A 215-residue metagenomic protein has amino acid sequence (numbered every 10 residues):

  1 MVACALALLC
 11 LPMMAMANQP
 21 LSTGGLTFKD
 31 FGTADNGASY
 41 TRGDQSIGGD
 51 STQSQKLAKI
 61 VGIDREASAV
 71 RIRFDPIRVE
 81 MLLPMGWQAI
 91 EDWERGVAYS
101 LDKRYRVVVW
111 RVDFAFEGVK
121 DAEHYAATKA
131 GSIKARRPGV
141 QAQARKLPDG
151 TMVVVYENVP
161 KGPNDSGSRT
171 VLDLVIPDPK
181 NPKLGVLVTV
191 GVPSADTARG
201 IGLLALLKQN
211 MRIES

Functional and structural regions predicted by a protein language model:
A3-P12: Bacterial N-terminal signal peptides
M14-V107, A144, S166, N181-S215: N-terminal targeting sequences that direct proteins away from the cytosol to non-cytosolic compartments
G86-Q88, V112-E117, V175-I176: A short, sequence-level motif marking secondary-structure junctions
Y99-A126: A short acidic-to-branched-hydrophobic micro-motif
D113, V159, V190-P193: Short strand-loop junctions, especially beta-strand C-caps/beta-turns that link beta-sheets to coils or alpha-helices
D121-Y125, K129, R199-L203: Short amphipathic alpha-helical segments
A130-N181: Signature of long, low-cysteine stretches enriched in small and polar/charged residues
